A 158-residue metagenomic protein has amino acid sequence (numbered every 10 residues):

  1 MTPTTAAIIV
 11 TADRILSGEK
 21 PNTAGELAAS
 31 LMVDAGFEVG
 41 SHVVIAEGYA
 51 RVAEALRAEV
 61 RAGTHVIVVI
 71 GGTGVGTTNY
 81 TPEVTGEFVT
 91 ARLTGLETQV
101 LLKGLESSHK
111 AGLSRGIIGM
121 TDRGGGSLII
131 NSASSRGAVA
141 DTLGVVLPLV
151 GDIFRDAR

Functional and structural regions predicted by a protein language model:
M1-R158: Non-catalytic beta/alpha edge segments that cap or flank active sites
